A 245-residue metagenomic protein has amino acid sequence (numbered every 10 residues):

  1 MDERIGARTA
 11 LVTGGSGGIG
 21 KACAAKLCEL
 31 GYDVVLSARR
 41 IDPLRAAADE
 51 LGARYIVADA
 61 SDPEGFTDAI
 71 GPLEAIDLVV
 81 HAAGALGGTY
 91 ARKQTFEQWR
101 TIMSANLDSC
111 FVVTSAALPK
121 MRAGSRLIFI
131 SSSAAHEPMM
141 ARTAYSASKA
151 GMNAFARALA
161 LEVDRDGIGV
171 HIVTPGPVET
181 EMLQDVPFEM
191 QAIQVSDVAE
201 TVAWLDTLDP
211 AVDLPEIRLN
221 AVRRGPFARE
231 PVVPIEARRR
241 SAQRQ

Functional and structural regions predicted by a protein language model:
S16-G17: Conserved glycine-rich cofactor-binding loop
Y90-A91, T95-R100: Substrate-binding pocket helix/loop in short-chain dehydrogenase/reductase
R92, M139-T143: Active-site loop immediately N-terminal to the catalytic Tyr-X3-Lys motif of short-chain dehydrogenase/reductase
T114, S148: Active-site helix of classical SDR
K120, E137, A158-I168: Active-site-adjacent segment of SDR/Rossmann-fold oxidoreductases
S132: Residue(s) in the substrate-gating loop at a strand-loop-helix junction that position the organic substrate next
I172, P187-V232: C-terminal helical subdomain
